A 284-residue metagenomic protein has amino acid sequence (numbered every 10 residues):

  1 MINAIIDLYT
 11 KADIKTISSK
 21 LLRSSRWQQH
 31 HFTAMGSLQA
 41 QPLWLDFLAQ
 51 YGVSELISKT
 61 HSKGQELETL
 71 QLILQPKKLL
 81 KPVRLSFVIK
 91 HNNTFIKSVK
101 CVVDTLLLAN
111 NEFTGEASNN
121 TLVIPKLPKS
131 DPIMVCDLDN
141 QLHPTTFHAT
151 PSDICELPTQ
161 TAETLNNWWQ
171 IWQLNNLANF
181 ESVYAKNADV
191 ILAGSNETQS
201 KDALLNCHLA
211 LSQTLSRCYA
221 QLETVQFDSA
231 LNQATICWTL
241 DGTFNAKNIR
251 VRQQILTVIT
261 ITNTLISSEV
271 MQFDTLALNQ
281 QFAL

Functional and structural regions predicted by a protein language model:
M1, Q39, K81, Q160 (+2 more regions): Soluble or luminal CAZymes and related metallo-dependent hydrolases
M1-S19, R23, L107-A178, S182 (+1 more regions): Short, low-complexity N-terminal intrinsically disordered segments enriched in polar/charged residues
I2, L21, W44, L70 (+8 more regions): Hydrophobic alpha-helical core bundles mediating ligand binding, dimerization, or RNAP-core interactions
A4, W27-H30, P76, S152-C155 (+3 more regions): A general structural-boundary detector
I14-E66, L177-L231: A solvent-exposed, acidic/Ser-Thr-rich amphipathic alpha-helical stretch
L45-L157, L209-Y219, T224-L284: A beta-strand edge to alpha-helix "cap/lid" segment located at domain peripheries
